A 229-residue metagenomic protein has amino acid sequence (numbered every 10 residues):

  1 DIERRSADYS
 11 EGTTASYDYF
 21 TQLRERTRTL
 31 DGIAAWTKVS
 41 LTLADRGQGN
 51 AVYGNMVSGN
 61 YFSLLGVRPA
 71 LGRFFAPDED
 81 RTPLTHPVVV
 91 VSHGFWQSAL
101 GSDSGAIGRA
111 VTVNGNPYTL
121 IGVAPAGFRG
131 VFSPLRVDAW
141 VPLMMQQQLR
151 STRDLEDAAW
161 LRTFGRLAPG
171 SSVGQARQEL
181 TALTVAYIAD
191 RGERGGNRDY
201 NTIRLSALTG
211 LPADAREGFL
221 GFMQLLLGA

Functional and structural regions predicted by a protein language model:
D1-S40, A159-F164, S206: Membrane-proximal extracellular/periplasmic loop immediately following the first transmembrane helix
R5, A44-G47, R73: A short gly/proline-enriched turn/hairpin at secondary-structure junctions
E11, D45-Y53, L84: Short acidic/polar beta-strand-loop edge motifs in secreted extracellular and Gram-negative envelope-associated
W36-K38, Q48, V123: Short, well-ordered beta-to-alpha junction loops that form the rim of enzyme active sites and present histidine/acidic
S40-L41, Y53-P77, H86-G218: Mid-to-C-terminal secondary-structure elements that act as membrane-proximal/extracytoplasmic interface segments
E79-R81: Conserved, non-catalytic sequence blocks in retroelement Pol enzymes and Pol-derived host proteins
D214-A229: N-terminal membrane-entry
